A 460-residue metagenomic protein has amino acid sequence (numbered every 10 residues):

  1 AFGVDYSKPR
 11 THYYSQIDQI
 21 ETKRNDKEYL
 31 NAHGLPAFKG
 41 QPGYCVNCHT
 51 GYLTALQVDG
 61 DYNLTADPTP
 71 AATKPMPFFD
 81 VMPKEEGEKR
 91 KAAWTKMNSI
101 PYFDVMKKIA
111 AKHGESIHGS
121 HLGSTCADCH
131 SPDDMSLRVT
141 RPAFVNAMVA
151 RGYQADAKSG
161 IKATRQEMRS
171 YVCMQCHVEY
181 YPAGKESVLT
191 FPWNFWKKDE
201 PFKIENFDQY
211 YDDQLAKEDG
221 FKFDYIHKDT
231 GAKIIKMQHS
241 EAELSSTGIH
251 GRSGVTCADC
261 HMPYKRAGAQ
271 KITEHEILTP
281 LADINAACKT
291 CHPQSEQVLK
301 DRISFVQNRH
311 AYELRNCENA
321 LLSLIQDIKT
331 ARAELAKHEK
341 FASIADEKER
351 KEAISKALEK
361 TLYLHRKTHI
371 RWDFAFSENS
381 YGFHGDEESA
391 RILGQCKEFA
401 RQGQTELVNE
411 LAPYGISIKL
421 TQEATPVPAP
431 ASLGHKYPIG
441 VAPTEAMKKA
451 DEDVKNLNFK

Functional and structural regions predicted by a protein language model:
A1-K23, Q57-D128, P132-D259, P263-L457: Primarily the internal scaffold of c-type cytochrome electron-transfer domains, especially repeated/multiheme c-type
P9-K39, G43: Asp/Glu-centered strand-loop micro-motifs enriched in Gly/Pro and often flanked by an aromatic residue
Y29-N31, L35-L56, D61, T69: A cross-kingdom signal targeting lumenal/periplasmic-facing segments of multi-pass membrane and secretory-pathway
